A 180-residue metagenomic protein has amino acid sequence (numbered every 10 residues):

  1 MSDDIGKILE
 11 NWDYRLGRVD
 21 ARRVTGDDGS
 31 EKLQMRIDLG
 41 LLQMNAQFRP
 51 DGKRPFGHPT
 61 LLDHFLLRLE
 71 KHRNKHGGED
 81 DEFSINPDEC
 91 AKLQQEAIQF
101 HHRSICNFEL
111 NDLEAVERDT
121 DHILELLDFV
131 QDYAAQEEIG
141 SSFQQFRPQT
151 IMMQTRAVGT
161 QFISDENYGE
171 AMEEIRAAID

Functional and structural regions predicted by a protein language model:
M1-V130, E166-D180: N-terminal alpha-helical interaction modules that lie
D81-P87, D132-Q149: Acidic, Ser/Thr-rich low-complexity linear motifs
C90-I98, F143-M153, A157: Start-of-helix signal in alpha-solenoid helical-repeat scaffolds, especially tetratricopeptide repeats
S104-N107, N111, M152, A157-T160: Conserved small-residue packing positions in alpha-helical repeats and bundles
G159-I163, N167: Internal amphipathic alpha-helices that form coiled-coils
